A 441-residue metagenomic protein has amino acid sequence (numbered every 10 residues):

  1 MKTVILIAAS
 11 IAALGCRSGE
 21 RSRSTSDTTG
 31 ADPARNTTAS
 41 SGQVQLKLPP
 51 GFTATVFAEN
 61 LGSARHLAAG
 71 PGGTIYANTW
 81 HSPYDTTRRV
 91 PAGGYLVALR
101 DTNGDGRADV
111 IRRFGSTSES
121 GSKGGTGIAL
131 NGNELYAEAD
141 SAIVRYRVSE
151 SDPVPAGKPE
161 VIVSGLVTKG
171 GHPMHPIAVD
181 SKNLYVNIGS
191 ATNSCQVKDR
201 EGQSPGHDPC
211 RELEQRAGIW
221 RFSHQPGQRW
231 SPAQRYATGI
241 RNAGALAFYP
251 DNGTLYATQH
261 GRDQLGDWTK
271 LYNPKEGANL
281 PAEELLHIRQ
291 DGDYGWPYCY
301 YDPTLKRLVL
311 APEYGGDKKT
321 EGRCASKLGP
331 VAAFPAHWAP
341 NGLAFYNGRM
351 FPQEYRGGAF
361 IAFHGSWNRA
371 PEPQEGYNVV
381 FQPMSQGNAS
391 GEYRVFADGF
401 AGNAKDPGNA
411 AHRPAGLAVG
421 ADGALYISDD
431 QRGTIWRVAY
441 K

Functional and structural regions predicted by a protein language model:
L14-G15: C-terminal motif of bacterial Sec signal peptides marking the signal peptidase cleavage site
D27-K47, M174, S190-S231, G239-N242 (+3 more regions): Beta-propeller domain segments
P33-G42, T55-Y84, A339-F345, I361-A362: Beta-strand-rich domains and repeat architectures in extracellular enzymes and scaffolds, especially beta-propellers
L67, T126-I128, I177, A243-L246 (+2 more regions): Hydrophobic core register within WD40 beta-propeller blades
A69-G72, L130-G132, V179-K182, A247-N252 (+2 more regions): Residue-level detector of Asp-centered blade-edge/turn motifs that repeat once per structural unit in beta-propeller
T74-N78, E134-A137, N183-N187, T254-T258 (+3 more regions): Conserved beta-propeller blade signature
V110-N131, A139-D180, T192, G206: Asp-box/WD-like beta-propeller blade repeats and closely related beta-sheet repeat scaffolds
A418-K441: Blade-level signature of beta-propeller repeat domains, shared across WD40, Kelch, NHL, RCC1 and BNR/Asp-box propellers
